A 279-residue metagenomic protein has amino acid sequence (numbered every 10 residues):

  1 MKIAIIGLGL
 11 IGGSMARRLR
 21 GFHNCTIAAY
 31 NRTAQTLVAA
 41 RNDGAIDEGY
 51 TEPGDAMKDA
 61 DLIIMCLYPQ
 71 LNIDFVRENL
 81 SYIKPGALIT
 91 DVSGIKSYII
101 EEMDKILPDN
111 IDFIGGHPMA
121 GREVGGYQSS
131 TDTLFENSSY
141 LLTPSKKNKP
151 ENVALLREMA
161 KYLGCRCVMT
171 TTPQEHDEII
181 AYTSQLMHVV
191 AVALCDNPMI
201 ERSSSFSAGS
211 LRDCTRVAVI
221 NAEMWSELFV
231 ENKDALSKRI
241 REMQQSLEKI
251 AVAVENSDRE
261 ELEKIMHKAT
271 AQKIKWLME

Functional and structural regions predicted by a protein language model:
M1-K58: NAD(P)+-binding Rossmann beta1-loop-alpha1 motif at the extreme N-terminus of oxidoreductases
R32, L67, V92: Short beta->alpha hinge that forms the Motif I/post-I loop of the SAM-binding pocket
K58-D59, N137: Alpha-helix C-terminal capping/helix-to-coil transition sites in glycosyltransferase folds
I63-I64, T90: N-terminal Rossmann-like NAD(P) cofactor-binding module of classical short-chain dehydrogenase/reductase
L71, R77-Q128: Rossmann-like NAD(P)(H) cofactor-binding subdomain of soluble oxidoreductases
D132-R216: Internal alpha-helical scaffold of NAD(P)-dependent oxidoreductase catalytic cores
R202-A269: Interdomain hinge/lid region at the active-site interface of Rossmann-like NAD(P)-dependent oxidoreductases
